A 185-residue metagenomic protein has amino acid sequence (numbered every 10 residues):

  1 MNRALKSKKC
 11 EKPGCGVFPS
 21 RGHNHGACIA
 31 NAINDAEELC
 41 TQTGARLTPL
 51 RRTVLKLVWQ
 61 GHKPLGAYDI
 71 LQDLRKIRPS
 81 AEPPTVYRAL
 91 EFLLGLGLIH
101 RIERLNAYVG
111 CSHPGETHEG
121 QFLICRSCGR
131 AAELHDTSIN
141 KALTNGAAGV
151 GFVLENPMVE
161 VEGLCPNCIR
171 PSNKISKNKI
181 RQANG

Functional and structural regions predicted by a protein language model:
M1-R46: N-terminal leader segment of winged-helix/HTH proteins
R52-L57: Pre-recognition alpha-helix immediately N-terminal to the DNA-recognition helix within helix-turn-helix or winged-helix
Q60-G66: Short capping segments at the starts of secondary-structure elements
D69-R75, V86: A short acidic, leucine-rich amphipathic alpha-helix
V86-L96: Basic amphipathic alpha-helical segments that dock to polyanions
G95-G185: Non-DNA-binding regulatory cores of transcription-related proteins, predominantly C-terminal effector-binding
